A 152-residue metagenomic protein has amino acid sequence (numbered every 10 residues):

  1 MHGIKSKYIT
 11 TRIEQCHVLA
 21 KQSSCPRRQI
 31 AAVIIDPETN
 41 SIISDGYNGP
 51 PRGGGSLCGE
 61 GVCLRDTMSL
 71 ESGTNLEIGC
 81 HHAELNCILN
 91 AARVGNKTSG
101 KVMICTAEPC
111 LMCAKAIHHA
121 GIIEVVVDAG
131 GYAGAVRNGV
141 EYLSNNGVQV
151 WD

Functional and structural regions predicted by a protein language model:
M1-D152: Zinc-dependent deaminase catalytic domain
